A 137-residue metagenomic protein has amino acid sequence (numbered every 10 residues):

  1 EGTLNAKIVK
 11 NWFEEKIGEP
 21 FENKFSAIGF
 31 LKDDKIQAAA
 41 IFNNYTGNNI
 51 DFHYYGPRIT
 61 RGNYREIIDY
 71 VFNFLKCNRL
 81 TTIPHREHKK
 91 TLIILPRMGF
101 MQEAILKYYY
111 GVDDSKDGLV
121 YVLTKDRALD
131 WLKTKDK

Functional and structural regions predicted by a protein language model:
E1-G18: Short amphipathic alpha-helix that is part of the acyltransferase structural core
K24-A38: Conserved beta-hairpin
F25, K116-V120: Short hydrophobic/aromatic beta-strand or adjacent loop that forms the aromatic wall/cage of a ligand/substrate-binding
Y45-P57: Conserved acetyl-CoA binding element of GNAT-fold acetyltransferases
I59-N73, K89-R97: Conserved acetyl-CoA-binding loop-helix of GNAT-fold acetyltransferases
N73-P84: Conserved GNAT acetyl-CoA-binding A-motif
T82-L92, Y109: Conserved beta-strand-loop-alpha-helix junction that forms the acyl-donor binding cleft
M101-K116: Conserved catalytic-core motifs of GNAT/GCN5-like acyltransferases
